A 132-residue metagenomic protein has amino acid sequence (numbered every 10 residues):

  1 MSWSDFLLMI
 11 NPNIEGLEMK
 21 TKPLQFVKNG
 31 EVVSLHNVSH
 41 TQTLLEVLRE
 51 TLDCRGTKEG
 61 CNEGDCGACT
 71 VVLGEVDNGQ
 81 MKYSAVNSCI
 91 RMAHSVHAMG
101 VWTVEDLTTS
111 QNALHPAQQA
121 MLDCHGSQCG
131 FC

Functional and structural regions predicted by a protein language model:
I10-F131: Signature of N-terminal electron-transfer/Fe-S-associated modules in redox systems
